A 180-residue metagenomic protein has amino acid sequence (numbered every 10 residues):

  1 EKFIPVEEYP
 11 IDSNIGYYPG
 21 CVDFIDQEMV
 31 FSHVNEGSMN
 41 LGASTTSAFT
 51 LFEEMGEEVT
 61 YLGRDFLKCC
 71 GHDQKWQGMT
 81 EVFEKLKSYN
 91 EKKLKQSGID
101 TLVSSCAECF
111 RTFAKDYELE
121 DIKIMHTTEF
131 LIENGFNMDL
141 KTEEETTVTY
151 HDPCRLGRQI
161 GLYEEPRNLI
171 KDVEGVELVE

Functional and structural regions predicted by a protein language model:
E1-E180: Iron-sulfur cluster-binding electron-transfer modules in prokaryotic oxidoreductases
